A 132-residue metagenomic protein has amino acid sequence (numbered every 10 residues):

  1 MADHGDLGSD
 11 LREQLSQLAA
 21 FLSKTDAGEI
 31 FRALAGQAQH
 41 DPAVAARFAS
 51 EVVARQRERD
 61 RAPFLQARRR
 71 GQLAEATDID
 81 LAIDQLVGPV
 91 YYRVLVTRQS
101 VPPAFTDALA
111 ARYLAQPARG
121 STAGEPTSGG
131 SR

Functional and structural regions predicted by a protein language model:
M1-F31: Hydrophobic alpha-helical connector segments
S9, E13-Q14, A54, R61-R69 (+2 more regions): C-terminal peripheral helix-coil segments that are non-catalytic and often amphipathic
E13, E29-A33, L81, Q85 (+1 more regions): Amphipathic alpha-helical interaction segments
T25-E29, A43-R69: Amphipathic alpha-helical packing segments from all-alpha helical-bundle domains
L34-D41, V52: Short helix-capping/turn signature of helix-turn-helix
R47-V52, R69-D84, P103: All-alpha amphipathic helical-bundle segments outside canonical DNA-binding/catalytic cores that form hydrophobic
